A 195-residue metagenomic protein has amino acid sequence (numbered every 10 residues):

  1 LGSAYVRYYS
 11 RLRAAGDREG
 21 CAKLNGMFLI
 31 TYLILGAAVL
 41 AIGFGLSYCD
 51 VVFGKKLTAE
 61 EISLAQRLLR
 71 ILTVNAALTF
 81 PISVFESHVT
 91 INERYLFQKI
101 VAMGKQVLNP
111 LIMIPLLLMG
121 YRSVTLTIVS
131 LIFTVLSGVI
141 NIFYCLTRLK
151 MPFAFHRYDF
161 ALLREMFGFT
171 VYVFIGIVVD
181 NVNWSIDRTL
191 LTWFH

Functional and structural regions predicted by a protein language model:
L1-A15, T90-I91, L149-K150: Helix-loop junctions and terminal segments of transmembrane helices in multi-pass membrane transport/translocation
G16-G26, A37-T73, M119-I128, F153-F155: Membrane-interface helix-capping segments at transmembrane helix termini in multi-pass transporters
Y32, L68-L72, A76, Q98 (+4 more regions): Residue-level signature of transmembrane alpha-helical cores of multipass secondary-active transporters and flippases
L40-Y48, I71, P110-L118, G138-L146 (+2 more regions): Membrane-embedded alpha-helical segments of multi-pass transporters/permeases
G45-L46, L57-I82, K99, M103 (+2 more regions): Alpha-helical transmembrane segments of multi-pass membrane proteins
A77-G104, Y121-V124: Membrane-interface junctions at transmembrane-helix termini in multi-pass inner-membrane proteins
L96, V107-V139, T147: Membrane-interface helix-loop junctions in multi-pass transport and translocation proteins
V124, N141-T189, W193: Interhelical loop/hinge segments that connect adjacent transmembrane helices in multipass membrane
